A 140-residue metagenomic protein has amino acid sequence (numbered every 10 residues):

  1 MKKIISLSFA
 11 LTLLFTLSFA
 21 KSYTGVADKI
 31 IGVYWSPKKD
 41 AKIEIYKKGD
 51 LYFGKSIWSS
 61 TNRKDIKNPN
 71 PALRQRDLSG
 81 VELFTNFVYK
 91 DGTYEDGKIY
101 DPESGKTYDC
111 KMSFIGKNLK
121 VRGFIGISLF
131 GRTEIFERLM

Functional and structural regions predicted by a protein language model:
M1-I4: Positively charged n-region of N-terminal signal peptides that target proteins for export
S8-T16: Bacterial N-terminal signal peptides
T16-V26: Bacterial Sec-dependent signal peptides at the C-terminal "C-region" and cleavage site
Y23, I31, P37-K42, Y46-Y100 (+1 more regions): Central antiparallel beta-sheet cores of small beta-barrel/beta-sandwich binding domains
W35-S36, I125: Non-cytosolic beta-sheet module surface loops
Y100-P102, I115, F124: Beta-hairpin (beta-strand-turn-beta-strand) motif
D109-C110, F114: Short, electropositive alpha-helical surface patch
N118, I125-M140: Edge beta-strand at a domain terminus
